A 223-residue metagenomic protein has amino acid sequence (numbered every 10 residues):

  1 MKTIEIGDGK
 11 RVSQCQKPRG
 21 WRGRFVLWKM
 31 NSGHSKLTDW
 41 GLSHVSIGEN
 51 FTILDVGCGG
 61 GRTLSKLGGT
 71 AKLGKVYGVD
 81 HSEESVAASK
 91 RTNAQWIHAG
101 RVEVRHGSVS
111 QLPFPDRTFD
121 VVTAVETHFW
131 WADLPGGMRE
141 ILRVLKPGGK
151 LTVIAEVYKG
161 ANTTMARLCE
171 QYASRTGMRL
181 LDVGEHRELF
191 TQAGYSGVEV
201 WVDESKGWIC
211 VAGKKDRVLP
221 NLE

Functional and structural regions predicted by a protein language model:
I4-G9, P18-N31, K150-V211: C-terminal alpha-helical "lid/dimerization" subdomain adjacent to the S-adenosyl-L-methionine
S32-F51, K66: Conserved alpha-helix/loop element of class I SAM-dependent methyltransferases that forms part of the SAM/SAH-binding
F51, G74, G149: Glycine-centered, small-residue-biased loops immediately flanking beta-strands in adenine/cofactor-binding cores
L54-Q111: Class I SAM-dependent methyltransferase SAM/SAH-binding core
S110-V122: A short acidic, Gly/Pro-enriched loop at the edge of an enzyme's catalytic core that lines a small-molecule cofactor
V121-D133: A short SAM/SAH-binding and catalytic strip from SAM-dependent methyltransferases
P135-P147: A short glycine-rich, Lys/Arg-flanked "PGG" loop and its adjoining helix->strand segment in the class I
V211-E223: C-terminal lobe and adjacent flexible extensions of AdoMet/dcAdoMet transferase-like proteins
